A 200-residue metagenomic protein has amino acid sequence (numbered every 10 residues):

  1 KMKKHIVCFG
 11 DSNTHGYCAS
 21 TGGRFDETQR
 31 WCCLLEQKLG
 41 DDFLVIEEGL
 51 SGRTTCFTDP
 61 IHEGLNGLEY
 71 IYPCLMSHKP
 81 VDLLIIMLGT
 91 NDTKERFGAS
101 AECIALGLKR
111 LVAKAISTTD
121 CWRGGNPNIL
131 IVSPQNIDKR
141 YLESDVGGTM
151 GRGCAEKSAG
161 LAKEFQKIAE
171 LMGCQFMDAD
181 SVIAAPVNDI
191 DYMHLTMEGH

Functional and structural regions predicted by a protein language model:
K1-M2, G124: A generic structural signal for short, non-catalytic loop/turn and secondary-structure boundary residues
M2-L50, T55-E63, P73-P80, L84: Serine-esterase "nucleophile elbow" of acetyl-processing enzymes
D41, L65-E198: Alpha-helical cap/lid subdomain in secreted, periplasmic, or secretory-pathway luminal O-acyl-processing enzymes
